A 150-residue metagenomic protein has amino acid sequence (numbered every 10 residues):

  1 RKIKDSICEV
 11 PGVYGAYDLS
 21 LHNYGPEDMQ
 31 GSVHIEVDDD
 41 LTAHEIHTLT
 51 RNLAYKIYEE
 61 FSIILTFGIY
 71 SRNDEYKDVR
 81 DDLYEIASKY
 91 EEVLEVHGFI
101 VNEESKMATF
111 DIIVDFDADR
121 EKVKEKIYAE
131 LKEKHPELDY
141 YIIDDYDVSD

Functional and structural regions predicted by a protein language model:
R1-D150: Peripheral (non-transmembrane) domains and long loops of multi-pass membrane proteins
